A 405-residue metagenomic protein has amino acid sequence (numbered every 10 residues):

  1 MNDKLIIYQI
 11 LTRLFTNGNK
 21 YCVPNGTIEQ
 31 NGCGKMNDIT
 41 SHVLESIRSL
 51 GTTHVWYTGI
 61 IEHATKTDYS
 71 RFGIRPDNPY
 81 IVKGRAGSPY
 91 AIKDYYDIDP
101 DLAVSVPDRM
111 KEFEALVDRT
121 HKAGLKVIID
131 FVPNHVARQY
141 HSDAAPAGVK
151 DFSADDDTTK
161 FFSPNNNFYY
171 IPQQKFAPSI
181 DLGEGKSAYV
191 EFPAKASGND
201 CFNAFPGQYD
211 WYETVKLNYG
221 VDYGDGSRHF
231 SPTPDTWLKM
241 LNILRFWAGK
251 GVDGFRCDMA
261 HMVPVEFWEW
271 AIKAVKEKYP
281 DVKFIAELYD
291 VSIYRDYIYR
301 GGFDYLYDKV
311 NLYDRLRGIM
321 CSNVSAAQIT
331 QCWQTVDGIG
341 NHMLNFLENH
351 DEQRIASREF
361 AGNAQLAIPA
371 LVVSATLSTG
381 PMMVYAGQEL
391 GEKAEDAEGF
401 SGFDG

Functional and structural regions predicted by a protein language model:
M1-K126, N134-A145, V149-T158, S163 (+3 more regions): N-terminal structural segment of carbohydrate-active enzymes
D3, G18, T27, T65 (+4 more regions): Loop/helix patches that line or flank the sugar-binding groove of alpha-linked glycan CAZymes
I6-I10, V55-Y57, V127-I129, F255 (+4 more regions): Hydrophobic faces of well-ordered beta-strands that scaffold small-molecule active sites in alpha/beta enzyme cores
R13, I60, V132-N134, A260-M262 (+3 more regions): Active-site beta-loop-alpha junctions enriched in small/polar residues
T16-D38, P89-M110, E213-W237, V252-M262 (+2 more regions): The substrate-binding groove and active-site-proximal loops of carbohydrate-active enzymes, especially glycoside
T16-N19, H63-Y69, H135-S142, V263-F267 (+3 more regions): Short catalytic/ligand-binding loop motif for oxyanion handling, primarily in non-cytosolic enzymes, centered on
K122, K126, A137-F230, D337-L347 (+1 more regions): Active-site region of glycoside hydrolase catalytic domains
A147-S179, N242-M343, G391-G405: Active-site-proximal helices and loops of the catalytic beta/alpha 8
